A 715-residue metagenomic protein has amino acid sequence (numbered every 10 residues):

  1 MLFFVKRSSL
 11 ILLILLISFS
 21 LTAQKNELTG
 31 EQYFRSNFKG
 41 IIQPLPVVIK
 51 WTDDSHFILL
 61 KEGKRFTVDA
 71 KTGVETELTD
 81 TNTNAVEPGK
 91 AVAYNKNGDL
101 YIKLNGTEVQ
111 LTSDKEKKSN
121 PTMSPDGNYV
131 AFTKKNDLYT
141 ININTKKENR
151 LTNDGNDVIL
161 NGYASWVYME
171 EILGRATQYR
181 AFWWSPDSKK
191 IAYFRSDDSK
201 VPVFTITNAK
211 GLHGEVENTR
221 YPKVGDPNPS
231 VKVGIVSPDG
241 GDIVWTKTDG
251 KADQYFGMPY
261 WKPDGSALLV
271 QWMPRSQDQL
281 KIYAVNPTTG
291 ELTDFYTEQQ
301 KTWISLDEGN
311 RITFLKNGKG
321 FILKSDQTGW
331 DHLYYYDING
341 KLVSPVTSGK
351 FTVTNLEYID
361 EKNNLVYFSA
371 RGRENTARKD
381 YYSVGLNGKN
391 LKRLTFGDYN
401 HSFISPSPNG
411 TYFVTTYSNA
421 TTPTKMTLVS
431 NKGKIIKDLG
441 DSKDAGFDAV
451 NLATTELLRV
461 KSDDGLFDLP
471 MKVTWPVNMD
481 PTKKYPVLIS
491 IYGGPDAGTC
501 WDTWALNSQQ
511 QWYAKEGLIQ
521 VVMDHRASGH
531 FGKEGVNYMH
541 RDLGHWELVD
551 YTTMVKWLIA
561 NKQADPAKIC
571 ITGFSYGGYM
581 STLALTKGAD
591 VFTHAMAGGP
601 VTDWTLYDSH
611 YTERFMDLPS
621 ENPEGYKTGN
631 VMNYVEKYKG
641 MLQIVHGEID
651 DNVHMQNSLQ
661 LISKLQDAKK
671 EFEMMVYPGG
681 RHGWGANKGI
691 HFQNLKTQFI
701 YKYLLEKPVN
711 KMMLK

Functional and structural regions predicted by a protein language model:
G30, F34-K39, T81-T83, L151-L173 (+7 more regions): Surface-exposed loop and turn segments in beta-propeller and other repeat-based domains that flank or scaffold
G30, G73-E75, L151-W183, K190-W245 (+3 more regions): Predominantly five- to eight-bladed beta-propeller fold
L45-I49, S55, L59-R65, E75-N82 (+15 more regions): Non-catalytic accessory segments flanking enzyme active sites
I58-G63, D69, P88-G98, K103-L104 (+16 more regions): Beta-strand C-termini and the immediately following turn/loop, strongest in propeller blades
A70-G73, K103-T107, I143-K146, S237-G241 (+4 more regions): Short loop/turn segments that connect beta-strands within beta-propeller blades
Y94-Y139, T145-R180: Asp-box/WD-like beta-propeller blade repeats and closely related beta-sheet repeat scaffolds
F194-V343: Beta-propeller domains
V203, G265, S402-K715: Serine-hydrolase catalytic core recognition
